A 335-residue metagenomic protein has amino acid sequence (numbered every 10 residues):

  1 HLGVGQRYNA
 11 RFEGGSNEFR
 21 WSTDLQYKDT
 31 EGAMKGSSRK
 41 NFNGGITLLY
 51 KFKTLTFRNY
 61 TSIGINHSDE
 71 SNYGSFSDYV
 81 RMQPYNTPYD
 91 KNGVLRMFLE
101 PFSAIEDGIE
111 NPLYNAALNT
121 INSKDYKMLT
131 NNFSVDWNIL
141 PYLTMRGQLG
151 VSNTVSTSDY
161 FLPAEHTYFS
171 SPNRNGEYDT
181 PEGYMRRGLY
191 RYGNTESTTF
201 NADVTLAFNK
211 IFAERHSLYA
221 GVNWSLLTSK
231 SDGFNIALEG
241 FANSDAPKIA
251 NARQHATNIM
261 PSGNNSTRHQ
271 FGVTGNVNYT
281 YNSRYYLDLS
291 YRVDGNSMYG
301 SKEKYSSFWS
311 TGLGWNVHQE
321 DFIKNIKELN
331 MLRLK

Functional and structural regions predicted by a protein language model:
H1, G32-M34, N43-T130, R146-Q148 (+3 more regions): Surface-exposed loop/interface segments of Gram-negative outer-membrane beta-barrel transport/assembly proteins
H1-K35, N72-S75, N115-N119, D136-N138: Residues embedded in well-ordered regular secondary structure
R7-D29, A33, N43-K51, R58-Y60 (+2 more regions): Predominantly transmembrane beta-strands of Gram-negative outer membrane beta-barrel pores used for transport
N9, R20-D24, T56-Y60, S134 (+8 more regions): Membrane-spanning beta-strand positions in outer-membrane beta-barrel proteins
G14-S16, L48-F52, V135-W137, F208-K210 (+4 more regions): Residue-level signature of outer-membrane beta-barrel architecture
L25-E31, L287-N296: Transmembrane beta-strand segments that form the barrel wall of outer-membrane beta-barrel proteins
N201, Q270-N276, R284-Y286: Short glycine-rich loop/turn motifs
